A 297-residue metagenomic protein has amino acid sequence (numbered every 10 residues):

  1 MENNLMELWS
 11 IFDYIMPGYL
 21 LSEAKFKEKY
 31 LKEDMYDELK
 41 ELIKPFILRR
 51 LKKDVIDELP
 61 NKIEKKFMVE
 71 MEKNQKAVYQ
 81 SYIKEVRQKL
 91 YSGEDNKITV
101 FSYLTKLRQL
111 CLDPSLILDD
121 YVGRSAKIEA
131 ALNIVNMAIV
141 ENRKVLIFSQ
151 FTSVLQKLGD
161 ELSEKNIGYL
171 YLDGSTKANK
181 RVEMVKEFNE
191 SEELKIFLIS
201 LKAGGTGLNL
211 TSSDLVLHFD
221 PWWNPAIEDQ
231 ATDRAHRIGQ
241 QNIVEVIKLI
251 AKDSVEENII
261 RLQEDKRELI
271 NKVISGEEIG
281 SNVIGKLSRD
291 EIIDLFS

Functional and structural regions predicted by a protein language model:
M1-D57, K62-E64, Q240-I243: Conserved P-loop NTPase motor "coupling/switch" region that bridges the ATPase
M1-N4, P17-L20, L31-E33, K73-K76 (+7 more regions): Conserved nucleotide-binding/hydrolysis micro-motifs of P-loop NTPases
E7, V78-S81, Q156-K157: Amphipathic alpha1 helix at the N-terminus of the CheY-like receiver
E7-S10, L208-P221, V244-L249: A short beta-strand element within the Helicase C-terminal
Y19-E23, V86-E94, S281-V283: Short, polar/flexible loop-turn hinges at active-site or ligand-entry regions and domain interfaces
I43, E72, L107, V216 (+1 more regions): Residue-level signature of catalytic and energy-coupling elements of molecular machines, predominantly ATP/GTP-dependent
I56-Q75, G93-L208, E278-I279, V283-S297: Conserved Helicase C-terminal RecA-like lobe
W222-S297: A conserved SF2-helicase RecA2
